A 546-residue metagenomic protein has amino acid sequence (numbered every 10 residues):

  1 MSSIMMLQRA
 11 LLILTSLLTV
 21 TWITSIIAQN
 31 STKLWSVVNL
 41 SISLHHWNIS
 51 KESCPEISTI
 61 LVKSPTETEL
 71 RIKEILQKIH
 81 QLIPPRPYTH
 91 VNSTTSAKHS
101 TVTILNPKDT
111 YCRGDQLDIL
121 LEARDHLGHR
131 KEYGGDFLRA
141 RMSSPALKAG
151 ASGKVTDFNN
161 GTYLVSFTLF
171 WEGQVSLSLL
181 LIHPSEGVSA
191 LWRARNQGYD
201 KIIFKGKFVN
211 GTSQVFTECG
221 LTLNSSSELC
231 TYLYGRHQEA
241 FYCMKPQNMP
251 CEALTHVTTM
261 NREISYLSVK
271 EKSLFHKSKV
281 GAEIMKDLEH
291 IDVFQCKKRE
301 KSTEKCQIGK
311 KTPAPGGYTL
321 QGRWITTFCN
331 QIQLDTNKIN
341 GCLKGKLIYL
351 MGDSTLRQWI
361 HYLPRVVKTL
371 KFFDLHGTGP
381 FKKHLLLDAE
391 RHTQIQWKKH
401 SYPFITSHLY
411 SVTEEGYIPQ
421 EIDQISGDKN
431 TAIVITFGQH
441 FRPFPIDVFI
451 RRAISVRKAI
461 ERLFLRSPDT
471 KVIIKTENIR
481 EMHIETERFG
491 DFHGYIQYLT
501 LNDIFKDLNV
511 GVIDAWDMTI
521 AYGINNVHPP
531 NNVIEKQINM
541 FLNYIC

Functional and structural regions predicted by a protein language model:
S2-N160, L164, T168-C546: A compositional signature for long Ser/Thr(±Pro)-rich, low-complexity
